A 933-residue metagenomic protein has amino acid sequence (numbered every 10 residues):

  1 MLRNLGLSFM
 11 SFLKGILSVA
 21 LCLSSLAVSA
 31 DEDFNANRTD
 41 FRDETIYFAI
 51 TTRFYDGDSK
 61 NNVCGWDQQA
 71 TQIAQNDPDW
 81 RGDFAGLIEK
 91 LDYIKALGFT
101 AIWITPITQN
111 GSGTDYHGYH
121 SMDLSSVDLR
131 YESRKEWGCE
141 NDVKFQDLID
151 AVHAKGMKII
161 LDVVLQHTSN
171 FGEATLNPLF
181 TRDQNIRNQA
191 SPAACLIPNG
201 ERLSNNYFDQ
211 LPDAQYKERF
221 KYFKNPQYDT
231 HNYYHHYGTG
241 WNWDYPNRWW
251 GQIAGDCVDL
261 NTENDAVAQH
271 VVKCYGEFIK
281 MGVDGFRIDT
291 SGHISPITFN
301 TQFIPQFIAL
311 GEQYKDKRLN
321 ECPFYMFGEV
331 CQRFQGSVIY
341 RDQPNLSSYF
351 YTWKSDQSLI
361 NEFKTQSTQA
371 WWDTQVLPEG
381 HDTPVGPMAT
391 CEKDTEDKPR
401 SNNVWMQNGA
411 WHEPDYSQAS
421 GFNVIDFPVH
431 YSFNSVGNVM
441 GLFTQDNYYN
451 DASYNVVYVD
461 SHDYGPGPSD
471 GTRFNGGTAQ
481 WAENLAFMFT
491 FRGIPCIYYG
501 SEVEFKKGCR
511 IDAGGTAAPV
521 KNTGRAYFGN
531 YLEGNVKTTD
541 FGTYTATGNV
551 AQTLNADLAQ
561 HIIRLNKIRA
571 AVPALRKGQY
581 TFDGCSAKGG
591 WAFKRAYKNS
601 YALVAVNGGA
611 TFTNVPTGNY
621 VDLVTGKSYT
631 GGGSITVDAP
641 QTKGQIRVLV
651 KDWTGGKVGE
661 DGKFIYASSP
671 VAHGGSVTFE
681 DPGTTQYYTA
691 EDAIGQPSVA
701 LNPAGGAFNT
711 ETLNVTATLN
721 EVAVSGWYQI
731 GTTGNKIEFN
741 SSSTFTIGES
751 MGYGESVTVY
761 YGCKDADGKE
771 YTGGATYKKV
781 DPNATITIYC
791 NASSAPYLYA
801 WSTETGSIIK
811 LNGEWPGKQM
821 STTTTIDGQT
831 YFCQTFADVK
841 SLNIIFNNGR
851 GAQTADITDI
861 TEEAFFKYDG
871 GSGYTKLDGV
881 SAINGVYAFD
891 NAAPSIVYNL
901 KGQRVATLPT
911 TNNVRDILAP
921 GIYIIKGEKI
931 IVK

Functional and structural regions predicted by a protein language model:
M1-N4, V880-K933: C-terminal outer-membrane/trafficking sorting elements
L2-L5, F9, G15, A27-F48 (+11 more regions): Carbohydrate-interacting/catalytic domains
R38-E44, T52-M281, Q302-Q313, Y325-I339 (+1 more regions): Substrate-binding/active-site clefts of carbohydrate-active enzymes
I149, H167, K273-K280, D284-D451 (+10 more regions): Active-site-proximal helices and loops of the catalytic beta/alpha 8
N619-L623, A723-G734, L798-A800, I809 (+1 more regions): Change to "...patches in solvent-exposed regions of secreted, membrane-anchored, or virion-exposed structural
A672-P782: Low-complexity, disordered linker/stalk regions enriched in Pro/Thr/Ser/Gly
W727-F745, A792-D838, R850-I857: Aromatic-rich carbohydrate-binding modules that target alpha-glucans
